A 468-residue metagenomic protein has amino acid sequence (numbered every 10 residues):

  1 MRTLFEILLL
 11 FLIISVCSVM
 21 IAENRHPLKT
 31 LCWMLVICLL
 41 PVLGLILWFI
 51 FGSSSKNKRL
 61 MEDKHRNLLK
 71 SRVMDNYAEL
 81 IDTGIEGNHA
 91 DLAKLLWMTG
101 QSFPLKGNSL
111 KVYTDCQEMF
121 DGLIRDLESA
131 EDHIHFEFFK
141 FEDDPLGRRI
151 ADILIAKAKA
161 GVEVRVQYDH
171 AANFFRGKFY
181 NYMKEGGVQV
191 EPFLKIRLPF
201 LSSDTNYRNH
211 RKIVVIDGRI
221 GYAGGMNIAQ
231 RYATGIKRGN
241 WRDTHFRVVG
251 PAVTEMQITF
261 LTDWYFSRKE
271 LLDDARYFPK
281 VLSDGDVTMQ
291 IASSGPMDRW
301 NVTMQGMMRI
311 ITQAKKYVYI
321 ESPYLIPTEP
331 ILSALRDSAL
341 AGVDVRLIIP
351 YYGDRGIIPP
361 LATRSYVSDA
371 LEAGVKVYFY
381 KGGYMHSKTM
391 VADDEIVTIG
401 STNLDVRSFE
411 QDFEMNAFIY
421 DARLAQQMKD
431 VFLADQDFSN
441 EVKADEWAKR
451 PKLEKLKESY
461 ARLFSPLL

Functional and structural regions predicted by a protein language model:
M1-M304, R309, Q313, S368-A373 (+4 more regions): N-terminal localization/anchoring segments of enzymes in phospholipid and broader phosphate metabolism
L40-L43, E191, S322, I326 (+1 more regions): Hydrophobic alpha-helix-in-membranes signature
A160, K315-K316, V343-V345: Loop/turn elements at helix/coil->beta-strand transitions in domains of secreted/extracellular proteins
D298, S322-I326, Y352-L361, V377-K381 (+2 more regions): Short, contiguous acidic/charged loop-to-helix segments that flank catalytic cores in large enzymes
I310, Y324-R346, Y351-I358: Helical hairpin unit composed of two closely spaced alpha helices linked by a short loop
T363-V367: Short, glycine/polar-rich helix-capping loops at beta-to-alpha or helix-loop-helix junctions that flank or form
K388: Catalytic-core elements of nucleic-acid end-processing and repair enzymes
